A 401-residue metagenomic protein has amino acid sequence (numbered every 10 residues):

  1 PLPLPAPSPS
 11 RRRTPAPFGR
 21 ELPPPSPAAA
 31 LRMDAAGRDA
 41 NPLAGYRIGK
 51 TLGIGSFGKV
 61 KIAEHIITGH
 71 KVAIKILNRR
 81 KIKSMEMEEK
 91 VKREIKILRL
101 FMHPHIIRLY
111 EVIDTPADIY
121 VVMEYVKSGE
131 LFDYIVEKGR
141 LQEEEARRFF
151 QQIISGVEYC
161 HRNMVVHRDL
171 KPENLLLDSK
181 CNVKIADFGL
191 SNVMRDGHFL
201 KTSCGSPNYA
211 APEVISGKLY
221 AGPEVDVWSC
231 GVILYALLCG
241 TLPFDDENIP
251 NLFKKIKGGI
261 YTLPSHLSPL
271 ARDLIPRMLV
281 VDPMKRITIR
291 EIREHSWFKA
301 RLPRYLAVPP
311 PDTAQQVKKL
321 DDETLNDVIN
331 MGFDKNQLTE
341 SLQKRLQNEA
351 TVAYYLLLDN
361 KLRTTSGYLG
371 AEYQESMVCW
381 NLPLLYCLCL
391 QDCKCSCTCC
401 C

Functional and structural regions predicted by a protein language model:
P1, A35, T398-C401: A positional/structural detector of protein chain ends, strongest at the extreme C-terminus and weakly at the extreme
P1, M123, N330: Small/polar loops that bind or transfer phosphate-bearing groups
L2-D34: Cytosolic, low-complexity regulatory segments enriched in Ser/Pro/Gly with interspersed Lys/Arg in eukaryotic signaling
T14, F18, P27-A29, D39 (+4 more regions): Intrinsically disordered, low-complexity serine/threonine-rich regulatory regions of eukaryotic proteins
P23-P303: Eukaryotic serine/threonine protein kinase catalytic domain
N182, M284, G332-E340: Conserved tryptophan-centered aromatic signature that marks the ligand-binding surface of SH3 and related Trp-rich
R272, P276, N336-Q343: Short, well-structured alpha-helical segments
F298-N336, Q343-C401: Intrinsically disordered, low-complexity serine/threonine- and proline-rich regulatory tails
